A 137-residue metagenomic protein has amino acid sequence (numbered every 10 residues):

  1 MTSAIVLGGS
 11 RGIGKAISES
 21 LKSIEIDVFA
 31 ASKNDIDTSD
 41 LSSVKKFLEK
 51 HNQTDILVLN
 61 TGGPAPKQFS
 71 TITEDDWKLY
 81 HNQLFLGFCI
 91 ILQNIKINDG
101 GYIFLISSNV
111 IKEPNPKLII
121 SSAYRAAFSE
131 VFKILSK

Functional and structural regions predicted by a protein language model:
T2, T54, I95-N109, P116: Active-site loop of short-chain dehydrogenase/reductase
L7, T54-G62, L84, L105: Rossmann-fold scaffold of SDR-type NAD(P)-dependent oxidoreductases
S10, S18: N-terminal Rossmann NAD(P)H-binding glycine-rich loop of SDR-like oxidoreductase domains
A31-S42: Rossmann-fold cofactor-recognition segment
G62-F69, K112-N115: Helix N-cap/beta-alpha junction loops of NAD(P)-dependent oxidoreductase domains
G63, S70-C89, F104, S121 (+1 more regions): Catalytic Tyr-X3-Lys loop
N82-G101, K137: Amphipathic alpha-helical dimer-interface segment in Rossmann-like NAD(P)H-dependent oxidoreductases
F104-F128, F132-K137: Catalytic loop of short-chain dehydrogenase/reductase
